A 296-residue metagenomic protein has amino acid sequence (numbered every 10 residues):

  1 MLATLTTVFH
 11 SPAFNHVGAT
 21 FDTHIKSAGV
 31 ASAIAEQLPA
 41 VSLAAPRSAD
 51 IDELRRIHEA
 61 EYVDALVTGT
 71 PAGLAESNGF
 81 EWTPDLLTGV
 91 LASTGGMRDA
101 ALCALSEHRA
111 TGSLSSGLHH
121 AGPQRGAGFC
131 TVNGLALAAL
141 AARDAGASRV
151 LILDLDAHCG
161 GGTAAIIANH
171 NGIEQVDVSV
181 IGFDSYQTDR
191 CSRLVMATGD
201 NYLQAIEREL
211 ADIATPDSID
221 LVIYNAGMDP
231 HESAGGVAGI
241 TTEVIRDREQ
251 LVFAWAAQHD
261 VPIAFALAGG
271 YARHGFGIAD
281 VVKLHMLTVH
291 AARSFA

Functional and structural regions predicted by a protein language model:
M1-E53: N-terminal low-complexity, Ser/Thr- and acidic-residue-enriched intrinsically disordered segments
T4, T70-A296: A general "terminal functional-core" signal
T23, R47, R56-E59, V90 (+1 more regions): Generic structural signal for well-ordered secondary structure
G29-P39, D64, L74, N78 (+1 more regions): Extended, hydrophobic alpha-helical segments
S32, D52, D64, G95-D99: N-terminal, well-ordered alpha-helical segments
A35, E59, V67, L102-L105: Generic short alpha-helical segment signal, independent of protein family or function, capturing local helix propensity
A49-P71: Charged, often glycine-rich, active-site loop that binds/positions anionic groups
